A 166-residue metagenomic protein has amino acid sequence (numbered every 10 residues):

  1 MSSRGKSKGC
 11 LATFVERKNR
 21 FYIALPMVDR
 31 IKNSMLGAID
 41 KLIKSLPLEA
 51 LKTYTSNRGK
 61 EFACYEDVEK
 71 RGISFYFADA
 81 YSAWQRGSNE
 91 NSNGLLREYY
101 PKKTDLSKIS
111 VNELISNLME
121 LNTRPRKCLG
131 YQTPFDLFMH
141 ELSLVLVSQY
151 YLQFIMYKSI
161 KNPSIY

Functional and structural regions predicted by a protein language model:
S3-R4, D29-K32, G59-F62, A83: Short, catalytically relevant binding-site loops at active-site mouths
R4-S7, A12, A24-L48: Active-site beta-loop-alpha junctions of metal-dependent nucleic acid enzymes, especially the RNase H-like/DDE
E16-R17: Extended hydrophobic
R20-L25, F77, K102-T104: Short small-residue beta-strand/loop micro-motif enriched in glycine and branched aliphatics
A50-T53: Short active-site oxyanion
S56-R58, F62-V68, F77-E98, S107-M119: RNase H-like two-metal-ion nuclease catalytic core shared by retroviral integrases and related mobile-element nucleases
K70-G72: Short, structured coil segments at secondary-structure junctions
K102-Y166: C-terminal domain-tail junction helix/linker
